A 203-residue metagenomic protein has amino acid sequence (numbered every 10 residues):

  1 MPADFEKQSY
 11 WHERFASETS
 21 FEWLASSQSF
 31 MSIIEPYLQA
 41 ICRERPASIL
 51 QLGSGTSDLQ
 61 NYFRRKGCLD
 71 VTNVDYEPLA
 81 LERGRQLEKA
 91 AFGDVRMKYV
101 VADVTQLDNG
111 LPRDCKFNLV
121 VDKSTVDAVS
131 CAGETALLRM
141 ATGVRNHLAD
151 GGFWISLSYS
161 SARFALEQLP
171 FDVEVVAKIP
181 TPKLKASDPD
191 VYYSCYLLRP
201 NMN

Functional and structural regions predicted by a protein language model:
M1-S20, A25-Q28: N-terminal, positively charged/glycine-rich alpha-helical extensions of SAM-dependent methyltransferases
L24-R45: Conserved alpha-helix/loop element of class I SAM-dependent methyltransferases that forms part of the SAM/SAH-binding
L50, G55-L107: Class I SAM-dependent methyltransferase SAM/SAH-binding core
T105, N109-V120: A short acidic, Gly/Pro-enriched loop at the edge of an enzyme's catalytic core that lines a small-molecule cofactor
N118-E134: A short SAM/SAH-binding and catalytic strip from SAM-dependent methyltransferases
T135-D150: A short glycine-rich, Lys/Arg-flanked "PGG" loop and its adjoining helix->strand segment in the class I
G151-S158: Conserved beta-strand signature within the Rossmann-like core of class I S-adenosyl-L-methionine
R163-N203: Class I S-adenosyl-L-methionine
